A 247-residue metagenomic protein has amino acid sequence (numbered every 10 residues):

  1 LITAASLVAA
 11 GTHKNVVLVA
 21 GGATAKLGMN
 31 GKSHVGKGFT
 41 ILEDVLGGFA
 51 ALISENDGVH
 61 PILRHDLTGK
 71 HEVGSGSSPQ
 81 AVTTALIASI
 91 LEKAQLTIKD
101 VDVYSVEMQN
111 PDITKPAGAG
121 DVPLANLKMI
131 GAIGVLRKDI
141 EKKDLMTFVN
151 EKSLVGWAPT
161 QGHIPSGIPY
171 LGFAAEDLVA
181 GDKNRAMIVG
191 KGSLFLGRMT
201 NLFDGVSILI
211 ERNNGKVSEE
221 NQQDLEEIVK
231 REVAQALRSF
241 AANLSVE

Functional and structural regions predicted by a protein language model:
L1, A20-K26, G190-F195: Acidic, glycine-rich active-site loops and adjacent beta-strand->loop/helix elements that engage anionic groups
L1-K14, I53, Q161-D182: Active-site-proximal alpha-helical scaffold in enzymes
A9-G47: Flexible, glycine-rich active-site loops centered on histidine and acidic residues that chelate a metal or position
K14-V17, D102-S105, M187: Conserved beta-strand elements of the Class I
G22-A23, N56, L67-E72, S105-D112 (+1 more regions): Glycine-rich beta-alpha junction loops
K32-I98, R137-I140, M146-S153, G190 (+1 more regions): Condensing-enzyme catalytic core mediating Claisen C-C bond formation in acyl metabolism
A88-V122: Long, repeat-rich segments with strong aromatic
N110-G134, P165, G197-D204: Short glycine/threonine-rich loop-to-helix capping motif typified by GTGT followed within a few residues by an Asp-Pro
